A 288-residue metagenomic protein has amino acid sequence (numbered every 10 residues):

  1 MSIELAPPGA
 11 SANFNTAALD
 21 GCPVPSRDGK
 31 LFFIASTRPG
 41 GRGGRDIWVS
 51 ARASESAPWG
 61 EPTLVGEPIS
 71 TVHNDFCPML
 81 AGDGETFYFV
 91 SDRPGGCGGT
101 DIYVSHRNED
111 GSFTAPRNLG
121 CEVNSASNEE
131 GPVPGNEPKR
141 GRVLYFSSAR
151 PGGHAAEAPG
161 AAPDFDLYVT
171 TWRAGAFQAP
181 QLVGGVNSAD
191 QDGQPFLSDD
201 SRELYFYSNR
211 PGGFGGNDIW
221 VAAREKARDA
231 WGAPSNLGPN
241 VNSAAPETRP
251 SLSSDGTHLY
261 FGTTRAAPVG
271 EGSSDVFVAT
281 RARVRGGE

Functional and structural regions predicted by a protein language model:
M1-E288: Short, conserved micro-motifs composed of acidic
